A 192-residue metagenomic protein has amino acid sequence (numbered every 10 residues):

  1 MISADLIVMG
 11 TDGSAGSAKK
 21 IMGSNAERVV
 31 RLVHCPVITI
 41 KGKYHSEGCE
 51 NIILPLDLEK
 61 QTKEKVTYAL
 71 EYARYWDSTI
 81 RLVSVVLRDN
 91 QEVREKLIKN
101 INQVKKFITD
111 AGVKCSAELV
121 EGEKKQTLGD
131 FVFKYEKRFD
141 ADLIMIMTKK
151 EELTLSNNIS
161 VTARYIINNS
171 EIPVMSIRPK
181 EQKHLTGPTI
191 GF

Functional and structural regions predicted by a protein language model:
M1-H45, E136-F192: Gly/Ser-rich helix-loop-strand patches that form or flank binding pockets for ribonucleotide-derived cofactors
A15, H45, T62, D89-N90 (+2 more regions): Alpha-helix N-cap/loop-to-helix initiation residues
K20, E50, K65, E92-K96 (+3 more regions): Short, well-ordered secondary-structure micro-motifs
G23-S24, T67, N102, D130 (+1 more regions): Residue-level marker for well-ordered alpha-helical positions
V29, A69, V104, V132 (+1 more regions): Aromatic/hydrophobic pocket-lining residues that form π-stacking "cages" and hydrophobic walls in ligand
N51-L119, A141, N169-V174, P179-K183 (+1 more regions): Small/aliphatic-rich secondary-structure junction motif
V120-F131: Charged docking surfaces used in two-component/phosphorelay signaling
